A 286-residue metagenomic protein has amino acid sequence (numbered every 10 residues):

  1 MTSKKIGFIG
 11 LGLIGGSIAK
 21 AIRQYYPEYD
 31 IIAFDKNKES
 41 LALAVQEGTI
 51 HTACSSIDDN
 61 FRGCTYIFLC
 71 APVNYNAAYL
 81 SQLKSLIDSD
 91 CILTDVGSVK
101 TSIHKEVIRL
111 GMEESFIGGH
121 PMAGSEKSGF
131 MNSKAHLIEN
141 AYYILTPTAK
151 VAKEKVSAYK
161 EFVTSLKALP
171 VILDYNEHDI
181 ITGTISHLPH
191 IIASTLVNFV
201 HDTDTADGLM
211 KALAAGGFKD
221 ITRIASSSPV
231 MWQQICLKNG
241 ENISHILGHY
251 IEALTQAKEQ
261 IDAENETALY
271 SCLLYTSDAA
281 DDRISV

Functional and structural regions predicted by a protein language model:
M1-S56, F61, Y66: NAD(P)+-binding Rossmann beta1-loop-alpha1 motif at the extreme N-terminus of oxidoreductases
D59-K84: Rossmann-like NAD(P)-binding element
S81-M131: Rossmann-like NAD(P)(H) cofactor-binding subdomain of soluble oxidoreductases
I117-L145, K150-V151: Active-site capping/gating segments
L137-D220: Internal alpha-helical scaffold of NAD(P)-dependent oxidoreductase catalytic cores
D207-L274: Interdomain hinge/lid region at the active-site interface of Rossmann-like NAD(P)-dependent oxidoreductases
Y275-V286: Single conserved hydrophobic/aromatic residue that forms the stacking wall/gate of nucleotide- or nucleobase-binding
